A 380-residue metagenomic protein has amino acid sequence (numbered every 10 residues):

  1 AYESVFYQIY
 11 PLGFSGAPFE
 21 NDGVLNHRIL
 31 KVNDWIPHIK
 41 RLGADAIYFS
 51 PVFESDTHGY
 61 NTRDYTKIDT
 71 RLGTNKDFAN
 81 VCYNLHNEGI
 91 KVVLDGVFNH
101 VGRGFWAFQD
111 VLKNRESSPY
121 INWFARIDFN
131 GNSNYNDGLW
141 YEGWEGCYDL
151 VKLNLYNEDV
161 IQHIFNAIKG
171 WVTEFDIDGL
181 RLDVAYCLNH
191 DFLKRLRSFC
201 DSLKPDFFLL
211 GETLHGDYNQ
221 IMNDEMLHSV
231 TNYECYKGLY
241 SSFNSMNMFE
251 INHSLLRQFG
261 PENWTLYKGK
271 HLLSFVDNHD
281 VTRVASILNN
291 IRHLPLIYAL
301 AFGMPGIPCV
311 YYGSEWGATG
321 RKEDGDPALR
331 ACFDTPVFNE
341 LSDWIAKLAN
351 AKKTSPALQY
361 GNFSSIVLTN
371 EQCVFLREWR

Functional and structural regions predicted by a protein language model:
A1-V5, Y10-D45, V52-E174, L196-S202 (+1 more regions): Substrate-binding/active-site clefts of carbohydrate-active enzymes
V5-Q8, I47-F49, V92-L94, L180 (+4 more regions): Hydrophobic faces of well-ordered beta-strands that scaffold small-molecule active sites in alpha/beta enzyme cores
L12, V52, V97-N99, A185-C187 (+2 more regions): Active-site beta-loop-alpha junctions enriched in small/polar residues
C82-E88, L112, T173, D183-Y267 (+5 more regions): Active-site-proximal helices and loops of the catalytic beta/alpha 8
V93, G179-A185, V284-A285: Short catalytic-loop micro-motif centered on adjacent basic/acidic residues
L266-N289: Active-site clefts of carbohydrate-active enzymes
Y298-A301, P305-T319: Substrate-binding cleft of secreted/luminal carbohydrate-active enzymes
I366-R380: Carbohydrate-binding surface patches
